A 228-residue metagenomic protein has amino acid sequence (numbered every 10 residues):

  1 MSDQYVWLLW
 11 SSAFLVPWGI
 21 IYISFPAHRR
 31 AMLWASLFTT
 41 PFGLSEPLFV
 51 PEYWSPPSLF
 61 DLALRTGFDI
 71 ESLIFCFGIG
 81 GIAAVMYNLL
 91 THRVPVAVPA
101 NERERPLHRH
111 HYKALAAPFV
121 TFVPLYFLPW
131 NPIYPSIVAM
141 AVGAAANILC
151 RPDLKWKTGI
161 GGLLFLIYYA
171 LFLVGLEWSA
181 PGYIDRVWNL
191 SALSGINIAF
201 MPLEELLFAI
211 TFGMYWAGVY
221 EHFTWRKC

Functional and structural regions predicted by a protein language model:
M1-D3, D61-G78, S191-L207: Short aromatic-rich membrane-water interface segments that cap or initiate transmembrane helices in multi-pass membrane
M1-S2, V123-I133, R151-P152: Membrane-interface helix caps and helix-loop-helix hairpins in membrane proteins
W10-G19, L73-L89, A139-A145, E204-Y220: Hydrophobic cores of alpha-helical transmembrane segments in multi-pass inner/ER membrane proteins, independent
Y22-W34, V96-R103, L149-G159: Membrane-interface helix-boundary motifs at transmembrane edges
W34-F42, G159-V174: Hydrophobic alpha-helical membrane-insertion segments
L37-P57: A generic, lipid-embedded transmembrane alpha helix
P41-L44, A139-C150, Y168: Alpha-helical transmembrane segments and their membrane-interface exit regions
R93-Y112, K227-C228: Membrane-interfacial, low-structure loops and terminal tails that flank and connect transmembrane helices in multi-pass
